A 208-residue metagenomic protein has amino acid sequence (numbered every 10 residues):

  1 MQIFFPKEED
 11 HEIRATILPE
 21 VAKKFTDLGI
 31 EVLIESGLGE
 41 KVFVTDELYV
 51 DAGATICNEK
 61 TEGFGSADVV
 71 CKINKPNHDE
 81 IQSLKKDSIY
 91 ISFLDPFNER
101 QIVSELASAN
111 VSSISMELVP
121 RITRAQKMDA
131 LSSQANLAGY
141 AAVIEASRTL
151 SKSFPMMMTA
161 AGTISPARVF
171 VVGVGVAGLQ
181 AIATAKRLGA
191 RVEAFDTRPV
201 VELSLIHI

Functional and structural regions predicted by a protein language model:
M1-E105, A109: An N-terminal-biased, well-structured beta-alpha scaffold segment characteristic of Rossmann-like dinucleotide-binding
Q2, E8, D79-R168: Glycine/serine-rich phosphate-binding loop and adjoining beta1-alpha1 elements at the start of nucleotide-handling
K7, M157-K186, V192: Glycine-rich adenosine-cofactor-binding loop
A22, D46, V103, V143 (+2 more regions): Generic hydrophobic/aromatic pocket-lining and core-packing "Φ" positions
D27-E31, A54-T55, K72, S108-S112 (+3 more regions): Generic secondary-structure signature for well-ordered alpha-helical cores
G39, P199-V200: Helix N-cap at the beta1-alpha1 junction of Rossmann-like dinucleotide-binding domains, i.e., the first residues
D196: Conserved acidic E/D residue at the C-terminus of a beta-strand in Rossmann-like folds
I206-I208: Conserved small/polar residues in nucleotide/adenosyl-binding loops
